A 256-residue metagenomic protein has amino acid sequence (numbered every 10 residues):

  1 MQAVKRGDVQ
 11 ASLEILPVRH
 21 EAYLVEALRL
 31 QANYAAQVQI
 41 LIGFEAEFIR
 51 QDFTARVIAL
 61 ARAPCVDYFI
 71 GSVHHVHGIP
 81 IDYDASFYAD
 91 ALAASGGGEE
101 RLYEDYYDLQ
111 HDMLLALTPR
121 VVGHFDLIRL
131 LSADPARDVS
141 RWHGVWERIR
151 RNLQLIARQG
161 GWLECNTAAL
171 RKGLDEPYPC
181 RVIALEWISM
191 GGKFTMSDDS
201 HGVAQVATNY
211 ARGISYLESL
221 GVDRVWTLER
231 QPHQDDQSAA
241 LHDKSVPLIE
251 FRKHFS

Functional and structural regions predicted by a protein language model:
M1-A3, I79, Y83, V121-A136: Active-site-proximal loop/short-helix segments that contain or immediately flank catalytic acid/base residue(s)
M1-S86, Q205: A metal-dependent hydrolase metal-coordination microenvironment
R19-H20, L24-A32, Q39-L41, R56-C65 (+4 more regions): Histidine/acidic residue-rich metal-binding segments in metalloenzymes
V38-E45, A91-G96, R137, C165-R171: Short, basic, glycine/proline-bearing loop/turn elements
I40-F44, F69-G71, V121-G123, L163-C165 (+1 more regions): Hydrophobic faces of well-ordered beta-strands that scaffold small-molecule active sites in alpha/beta enzyme cores
E45-F48, H74-V76, D126-I128, A168-L170 (+1 more regions): Catalytic metal-binding/acid-base residues of hydrolase active sites
A85-Y103, R129-W142: Surface-exposed cleft-lining segments at the edges of enzyme active sites
L130, P135-S256: Charged catalytic cores and adjacent phosphate/nucleic-acid-binding surfaces used for phosphate/nucleic-acid chemistry
